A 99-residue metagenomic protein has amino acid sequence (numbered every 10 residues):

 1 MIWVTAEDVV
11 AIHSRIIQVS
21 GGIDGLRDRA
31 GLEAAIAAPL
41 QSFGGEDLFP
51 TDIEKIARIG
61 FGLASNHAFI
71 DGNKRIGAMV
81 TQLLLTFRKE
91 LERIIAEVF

Functional and structural regions predicted by a protein language model:
M1-F99: FIC/Doc superfamily catalytic core
